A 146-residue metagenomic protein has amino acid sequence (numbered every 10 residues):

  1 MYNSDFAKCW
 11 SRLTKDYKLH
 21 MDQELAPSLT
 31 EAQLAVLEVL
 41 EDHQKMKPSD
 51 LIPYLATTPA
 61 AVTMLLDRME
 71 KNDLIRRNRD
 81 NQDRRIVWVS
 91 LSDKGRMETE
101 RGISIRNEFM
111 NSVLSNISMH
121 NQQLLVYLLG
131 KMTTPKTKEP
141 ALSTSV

Functional and structural regions predicted by a protein language model:
M1-P27: N-terminal leader segment of winged-helix/HTH proteins
D5-C9, S104-V146: Terminal interaction helix/tail motif
L19-T58: N-terminal helix-turn-helix DNA-binding core of bacterial DNA-binding proteins
P27-Q33, S92, I117-H120: Short helix-coil-helix linker/hinge
A35-E38, M97, L124: Pre-recognition alpha-helix immediately N-terminal to the DNA-recognition helix within helix-turn-helix or winged-helix
E38-D42, I103, G130: Short, locally clustered residues in the helix-turn-helix/winged-helix DNA-binding domain
Q44-L91: Canonical helix-turn-helix DNA-binding module
